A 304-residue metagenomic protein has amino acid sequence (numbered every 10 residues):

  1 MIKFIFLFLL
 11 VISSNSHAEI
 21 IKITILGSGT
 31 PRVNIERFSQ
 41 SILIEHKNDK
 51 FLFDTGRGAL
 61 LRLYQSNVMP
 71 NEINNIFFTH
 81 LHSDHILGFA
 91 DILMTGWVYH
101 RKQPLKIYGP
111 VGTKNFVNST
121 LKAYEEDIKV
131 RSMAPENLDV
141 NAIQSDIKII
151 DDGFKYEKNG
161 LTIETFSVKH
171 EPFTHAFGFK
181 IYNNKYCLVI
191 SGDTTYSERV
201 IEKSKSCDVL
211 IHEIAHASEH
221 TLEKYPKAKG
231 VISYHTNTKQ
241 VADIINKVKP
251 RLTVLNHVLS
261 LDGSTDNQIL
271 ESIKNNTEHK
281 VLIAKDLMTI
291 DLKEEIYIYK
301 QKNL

Functional and structural regions predicted by a protein language model:
F4-S13: Sec-dependent N-terminal signal peptides
I5, A123-I128, H216-T221: Short regulatory "switch" loops immediately downstream of catalytic or recognition motifs within protein catalytic
A18-L188, V200, Q268-I298: Binuclear metal-dependent hydrolase catalytic cores
G178, K185-C187, T195-M288: Cap/insert and terminal regions of metallo-dependent hydrolase folds
S191: Active-site donor-binding acidic/aromatic loop of nucleotide-activated sugar and phosphosugar transferases involved
I298-L304: A polyampholytic, Gly/Pro-enriched intrinsically disordered region
